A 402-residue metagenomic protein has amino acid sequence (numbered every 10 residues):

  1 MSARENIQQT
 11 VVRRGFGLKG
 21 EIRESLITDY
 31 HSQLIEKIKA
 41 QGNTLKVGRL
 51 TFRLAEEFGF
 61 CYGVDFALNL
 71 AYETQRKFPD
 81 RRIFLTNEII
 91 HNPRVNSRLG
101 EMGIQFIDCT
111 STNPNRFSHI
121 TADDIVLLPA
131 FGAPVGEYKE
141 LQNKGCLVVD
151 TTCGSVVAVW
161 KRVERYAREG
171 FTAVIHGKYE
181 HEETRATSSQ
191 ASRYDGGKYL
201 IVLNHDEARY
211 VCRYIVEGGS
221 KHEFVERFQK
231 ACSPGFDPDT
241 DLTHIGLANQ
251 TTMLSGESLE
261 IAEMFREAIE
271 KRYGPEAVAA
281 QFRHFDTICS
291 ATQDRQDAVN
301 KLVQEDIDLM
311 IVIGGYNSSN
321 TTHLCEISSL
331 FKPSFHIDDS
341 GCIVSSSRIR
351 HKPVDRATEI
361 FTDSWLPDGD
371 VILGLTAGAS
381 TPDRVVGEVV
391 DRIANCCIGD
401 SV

Functional and structural regions predicted by a protein language model:
M1-V402: The feature marks the mature, well-folded catalytic cores of soluble enzymes
